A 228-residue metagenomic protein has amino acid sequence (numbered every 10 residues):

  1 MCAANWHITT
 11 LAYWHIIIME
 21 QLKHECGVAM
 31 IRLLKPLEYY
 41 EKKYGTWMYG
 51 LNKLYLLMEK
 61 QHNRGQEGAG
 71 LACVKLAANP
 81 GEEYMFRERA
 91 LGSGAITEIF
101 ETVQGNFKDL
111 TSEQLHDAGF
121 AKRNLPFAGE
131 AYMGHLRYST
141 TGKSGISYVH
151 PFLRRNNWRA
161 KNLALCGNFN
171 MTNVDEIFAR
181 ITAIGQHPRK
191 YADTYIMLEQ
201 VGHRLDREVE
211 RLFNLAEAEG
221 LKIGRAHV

Functional and structural regions predicted by a protein language model:
M19-R225: Conserved short alpha-helical segments that host acidic/polar catalytic motifs at enzyme active sites
